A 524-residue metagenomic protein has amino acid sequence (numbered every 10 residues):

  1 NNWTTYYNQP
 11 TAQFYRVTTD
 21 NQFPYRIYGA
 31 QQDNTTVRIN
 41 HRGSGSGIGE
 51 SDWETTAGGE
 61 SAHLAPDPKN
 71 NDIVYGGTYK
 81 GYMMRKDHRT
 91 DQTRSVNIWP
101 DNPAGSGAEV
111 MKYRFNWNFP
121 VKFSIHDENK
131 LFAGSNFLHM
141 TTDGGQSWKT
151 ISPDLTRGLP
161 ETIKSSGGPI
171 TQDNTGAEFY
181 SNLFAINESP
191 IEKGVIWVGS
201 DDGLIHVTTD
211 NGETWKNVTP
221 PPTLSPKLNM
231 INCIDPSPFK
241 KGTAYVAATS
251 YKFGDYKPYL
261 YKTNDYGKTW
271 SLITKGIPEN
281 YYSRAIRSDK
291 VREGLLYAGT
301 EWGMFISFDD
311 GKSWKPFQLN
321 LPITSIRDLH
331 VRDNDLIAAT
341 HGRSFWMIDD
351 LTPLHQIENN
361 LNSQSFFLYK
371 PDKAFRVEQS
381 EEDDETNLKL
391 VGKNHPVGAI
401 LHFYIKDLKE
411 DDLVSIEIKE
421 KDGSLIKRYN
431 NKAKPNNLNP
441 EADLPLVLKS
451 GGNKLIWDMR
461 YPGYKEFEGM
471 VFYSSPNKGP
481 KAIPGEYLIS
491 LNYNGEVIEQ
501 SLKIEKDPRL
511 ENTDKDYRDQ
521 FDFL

Functional and structural regions predicted by a protein language model:
N1-K389, P396-G398, K432: Beta-propeller blade termini and top-face loops
N359-L524: Extracytoplasmic/secretory ectodomains and luminal regions
